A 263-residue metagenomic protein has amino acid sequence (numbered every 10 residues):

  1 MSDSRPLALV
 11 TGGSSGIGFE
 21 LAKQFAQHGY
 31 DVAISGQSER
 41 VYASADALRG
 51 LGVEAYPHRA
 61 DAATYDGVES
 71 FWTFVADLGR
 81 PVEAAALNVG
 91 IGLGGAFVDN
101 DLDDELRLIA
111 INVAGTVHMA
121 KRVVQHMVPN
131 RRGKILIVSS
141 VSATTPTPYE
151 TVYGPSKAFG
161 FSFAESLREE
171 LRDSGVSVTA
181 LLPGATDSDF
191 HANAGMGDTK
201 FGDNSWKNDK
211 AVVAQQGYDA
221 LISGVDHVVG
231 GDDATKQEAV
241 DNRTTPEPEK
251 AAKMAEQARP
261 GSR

Functional and structural regions predicted by a protein language model:
S14-S15: Conserved glycine-rich cofactor-binding loop
H28-S44: Conserved glycine-rich Rossmann-like NAD(P)H-binding loop of the short-chain dehydrogenase/reductase
R59-S70, L102: The beta1-alpha1 cofactor-binding region of Rossmann-like NAD(H)/NADP(H)-dependent oxidoreductases
A96-I109: Substrate-binding pocket helix/loop in short-chain dehydrogenase/reductase
A120, S156: Active-site helix of classical SDR
S140: Residue(s) in the substrate-gating loop at a strand-loop-helix junction that position the organic substrate next
A180, M196-Q237: C-terminal helical subdomain
